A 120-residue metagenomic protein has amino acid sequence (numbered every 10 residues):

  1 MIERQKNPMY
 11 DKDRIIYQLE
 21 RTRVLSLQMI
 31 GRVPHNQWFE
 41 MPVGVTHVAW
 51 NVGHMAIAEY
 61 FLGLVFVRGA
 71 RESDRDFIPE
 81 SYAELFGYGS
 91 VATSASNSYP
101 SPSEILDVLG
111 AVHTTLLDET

Functional and structural regions predicted by a protein language model:
M1-R14, A58-E119: Short, helix-capping/interhelical loops that line the mouth of catalytic, cofactor-, or ligand-binding pockets
D13-Y17, F39-E40: A short N-terminal beta->alpha junction/helix N-cap motif
L19, R23-S26, I30, L109 (+1 more regions): Hydrophobic alpha-helical core bundles mediating ligand binding, dimerization, or RNAP-core interactions
V24-V48, L64-D74: Helix-loop segments that flank and shape redox-cofactor active sites
H54: Histidine-centered divalent metal-coordination motifs
